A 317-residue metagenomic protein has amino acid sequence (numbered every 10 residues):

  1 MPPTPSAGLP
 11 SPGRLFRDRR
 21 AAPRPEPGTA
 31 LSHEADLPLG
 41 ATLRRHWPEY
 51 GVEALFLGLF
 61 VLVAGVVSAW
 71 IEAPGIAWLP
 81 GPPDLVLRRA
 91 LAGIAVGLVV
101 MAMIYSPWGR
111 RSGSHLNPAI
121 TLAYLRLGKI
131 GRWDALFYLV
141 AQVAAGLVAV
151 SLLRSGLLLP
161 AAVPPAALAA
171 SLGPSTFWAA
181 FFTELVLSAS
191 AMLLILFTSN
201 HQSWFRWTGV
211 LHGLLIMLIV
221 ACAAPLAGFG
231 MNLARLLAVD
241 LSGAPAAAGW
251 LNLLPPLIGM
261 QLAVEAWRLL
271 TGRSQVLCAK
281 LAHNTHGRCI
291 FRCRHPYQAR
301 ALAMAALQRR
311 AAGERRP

Functional and structural regions predicted by a protein language model:
P2-P317: Membrane-interface helix-loop junctions and terminal tails of multi-pass membrane proteins
